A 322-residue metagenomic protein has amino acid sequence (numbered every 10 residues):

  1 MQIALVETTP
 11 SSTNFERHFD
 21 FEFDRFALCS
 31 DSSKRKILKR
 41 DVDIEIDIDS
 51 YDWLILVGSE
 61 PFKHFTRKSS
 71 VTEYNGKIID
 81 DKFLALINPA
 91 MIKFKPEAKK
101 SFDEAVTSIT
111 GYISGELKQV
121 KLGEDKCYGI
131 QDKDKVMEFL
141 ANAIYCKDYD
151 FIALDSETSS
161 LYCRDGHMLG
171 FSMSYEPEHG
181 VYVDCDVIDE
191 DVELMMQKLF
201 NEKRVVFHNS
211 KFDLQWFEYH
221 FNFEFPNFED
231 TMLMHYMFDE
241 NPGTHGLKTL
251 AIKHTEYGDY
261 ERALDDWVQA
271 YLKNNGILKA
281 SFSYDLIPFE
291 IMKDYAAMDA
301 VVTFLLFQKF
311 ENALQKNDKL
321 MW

Functional and structural regions predicted by a protein language model:
M1-V120: A polyanion-binding, active-site-adjacent surface
L5, R17-F26, V120-K253: Conserved RNase H-like, two-metal-ion catalytic cores of nucleic-acid enzymes
L54, V206, D299, T303: Conserved anionic group-binding/transfer micro-motifs
P61, D213, D299: Acidic Asp/Glu-based divalent-cation binding sites
T66-N75, I79-K93, F102, V106 (+4 more regions): Metal-dependent phosphoesterase core characteristic of DEDDh/y 3'-5' exonuclease domains
K118-K126, F225, D265-W322: Mixed-charge, glycine-rich, non-catalytic linkers/tails in nucleic-acid processing enzymes
